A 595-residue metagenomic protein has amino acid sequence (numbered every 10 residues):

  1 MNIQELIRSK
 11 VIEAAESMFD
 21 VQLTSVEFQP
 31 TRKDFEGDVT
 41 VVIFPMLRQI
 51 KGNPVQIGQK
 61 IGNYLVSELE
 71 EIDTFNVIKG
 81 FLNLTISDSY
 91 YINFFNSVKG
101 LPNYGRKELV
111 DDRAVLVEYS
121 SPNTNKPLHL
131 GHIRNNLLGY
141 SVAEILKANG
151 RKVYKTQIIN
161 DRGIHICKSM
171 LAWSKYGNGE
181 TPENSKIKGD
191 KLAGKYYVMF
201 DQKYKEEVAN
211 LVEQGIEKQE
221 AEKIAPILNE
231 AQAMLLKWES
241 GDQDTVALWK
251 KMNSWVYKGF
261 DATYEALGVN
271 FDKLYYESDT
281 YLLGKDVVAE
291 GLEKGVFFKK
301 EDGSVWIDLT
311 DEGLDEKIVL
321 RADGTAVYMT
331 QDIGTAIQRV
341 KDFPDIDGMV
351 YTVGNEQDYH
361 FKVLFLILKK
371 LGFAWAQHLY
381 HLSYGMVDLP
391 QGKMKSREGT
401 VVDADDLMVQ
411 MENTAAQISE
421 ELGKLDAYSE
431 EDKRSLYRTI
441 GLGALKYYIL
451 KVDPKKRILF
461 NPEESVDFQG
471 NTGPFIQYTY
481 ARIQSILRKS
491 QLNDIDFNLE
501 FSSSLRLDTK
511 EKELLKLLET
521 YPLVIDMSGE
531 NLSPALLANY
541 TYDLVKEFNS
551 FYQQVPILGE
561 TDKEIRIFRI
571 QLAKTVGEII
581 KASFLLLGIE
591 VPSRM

Functional and structural regions predicted by a protein language model:
M1-I92, R106-M595: Non-catalytic interaction-recognition regions
N93-V98: Short, charged, solvent-exposed linker or helix-capping segments at domain edges/interfaces that act as flexible hinges
G100-G105: A short, compositionally biased domain-edge/stem linker segment
